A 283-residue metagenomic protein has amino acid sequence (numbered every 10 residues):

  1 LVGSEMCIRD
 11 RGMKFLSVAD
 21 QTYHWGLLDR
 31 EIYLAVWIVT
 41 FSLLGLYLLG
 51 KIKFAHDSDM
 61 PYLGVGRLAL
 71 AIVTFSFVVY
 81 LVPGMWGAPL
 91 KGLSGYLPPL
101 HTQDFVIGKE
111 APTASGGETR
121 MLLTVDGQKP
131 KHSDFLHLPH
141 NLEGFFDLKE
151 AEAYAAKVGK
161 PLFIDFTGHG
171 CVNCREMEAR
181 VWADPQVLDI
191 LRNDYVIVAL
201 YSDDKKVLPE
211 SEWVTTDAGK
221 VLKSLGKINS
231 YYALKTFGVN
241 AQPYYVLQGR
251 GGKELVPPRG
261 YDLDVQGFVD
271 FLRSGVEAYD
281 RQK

Functional and structural regions predicted by a protein language model:
S4-K149, V158, L200: Hydrophobic alpha-helical segments characteristic of multipass inner/organellar membrane proteins
P139-F146, T167-H169, E176, R180-K227: Thiol-based oxidoreductase modules, predominantly thioredoxin-like and allied folds used for disulfide exchange
K157-R175: Short active-site neighborhood of thiol/selenol oxidoreductases, capturing the structured segment around
V158-L162, N193-V198, N240-Q242, R250-K253: Loop/turn elements at helix/coil->beta-strand transitions in domains of secreted/extracellular proteins
V181-A183, V187, T216-I228, Y232 (+1 more regions): Non-catalytic, surface beta->alpha helical segment in thiol-disulfide oxidoreductase systems
